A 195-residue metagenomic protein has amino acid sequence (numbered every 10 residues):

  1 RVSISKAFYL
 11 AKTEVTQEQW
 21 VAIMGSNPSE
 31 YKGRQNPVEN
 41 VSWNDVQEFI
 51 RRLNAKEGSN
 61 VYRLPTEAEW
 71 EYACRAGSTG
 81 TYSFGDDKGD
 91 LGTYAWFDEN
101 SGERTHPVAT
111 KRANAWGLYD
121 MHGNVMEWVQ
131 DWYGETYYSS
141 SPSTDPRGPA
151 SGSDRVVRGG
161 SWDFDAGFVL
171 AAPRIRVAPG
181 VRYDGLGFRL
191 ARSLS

Functional and structural regions predicted by a protein language model:
R1-S3, S78-T79, S101-R104, M121-S195: Surface-exposed recognition segments
R1-S78, E99-Y119, L194-S195: Short aromatic-cysteine micro-motif
T13, V41, G85, F97 (+5 more regions): Structured loops at beta-to-helix junctions and adjacent beta-edge loops in soluble globular domains
I23-S26, A76, G85, F97 (+2 more regions): Residue-level signal for well-ordered alpha-helical positions
E30-G33, Y82-F84, S140-S141: Short, hydrophobic secondary-structure boundary micro-motifs
E39, A68-E71, D87-K88, R158-S161: Short, solvent-exposed turn/loop segments enriched in Gly/Ser/Thr/Pro and often Arg
T79-T105: Chymotrypsin/trypsin-fold serine protease catalytic domain
